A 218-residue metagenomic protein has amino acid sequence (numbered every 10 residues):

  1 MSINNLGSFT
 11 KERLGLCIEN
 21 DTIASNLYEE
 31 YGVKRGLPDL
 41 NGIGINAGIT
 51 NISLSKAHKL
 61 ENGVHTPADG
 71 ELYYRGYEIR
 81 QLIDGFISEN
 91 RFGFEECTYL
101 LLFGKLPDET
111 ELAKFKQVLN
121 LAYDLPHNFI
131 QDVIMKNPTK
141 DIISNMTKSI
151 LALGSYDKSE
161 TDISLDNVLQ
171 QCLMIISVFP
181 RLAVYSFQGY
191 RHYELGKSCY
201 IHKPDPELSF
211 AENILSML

Functional and structural regions predicted by a protein language model:
S2-L218: Hydrophobic alpha-helical bundle cores within soluble ligand-binding/oligomerization subdomains
